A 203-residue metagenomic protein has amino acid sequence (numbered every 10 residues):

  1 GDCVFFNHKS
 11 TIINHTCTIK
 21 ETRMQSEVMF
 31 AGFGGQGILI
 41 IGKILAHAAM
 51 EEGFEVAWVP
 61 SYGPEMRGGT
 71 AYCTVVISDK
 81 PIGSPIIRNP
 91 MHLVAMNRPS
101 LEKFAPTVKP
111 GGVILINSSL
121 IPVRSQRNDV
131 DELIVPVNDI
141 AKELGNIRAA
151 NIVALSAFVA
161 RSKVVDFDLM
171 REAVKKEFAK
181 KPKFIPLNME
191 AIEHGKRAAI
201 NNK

Functional and structural regions predicted by a protein language model:
G1-D2, G111: Feature targets compositionally biased, intrinsically disordered low-complexity regions with long contiguous runs
I13-N14: Intrinsic disorder/low-complexity segments enriched in small, polar and charged residues
T22-K203: Active-site cofactor/cluster-binding pocket
